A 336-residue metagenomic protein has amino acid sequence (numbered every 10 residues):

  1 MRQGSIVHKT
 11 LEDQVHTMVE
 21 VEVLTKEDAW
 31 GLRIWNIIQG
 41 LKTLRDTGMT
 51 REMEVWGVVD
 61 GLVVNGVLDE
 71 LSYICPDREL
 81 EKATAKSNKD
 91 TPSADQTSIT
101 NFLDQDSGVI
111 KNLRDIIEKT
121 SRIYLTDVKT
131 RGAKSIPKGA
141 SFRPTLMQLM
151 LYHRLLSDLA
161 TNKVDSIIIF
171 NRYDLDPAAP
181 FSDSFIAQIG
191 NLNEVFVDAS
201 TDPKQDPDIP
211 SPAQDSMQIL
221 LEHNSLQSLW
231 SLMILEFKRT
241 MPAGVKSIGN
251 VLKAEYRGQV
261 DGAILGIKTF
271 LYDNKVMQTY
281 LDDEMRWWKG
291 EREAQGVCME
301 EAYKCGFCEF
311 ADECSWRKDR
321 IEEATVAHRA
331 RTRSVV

Functional and structural regions predicted by a protein language model:
M1-W56, G61, N65-G66, D282-W288 (+2 more regions): Nuclease catalytic cores
M18-V23, T161-I168, K289-M299: Surface-exposed helix-capping loop/turn segments at secondary-structure junctions
I34-N36, G40, V55, G108-L113 (+3 more regions): Sparse, context-dependent recognition of short Cys/His-centered cofactor- or disulfide-binding micro-motifs
W56-D283: Mg2+/Mn2+-dependent nuclease catalytic core
L149, Q295, Y303: Flexible, active-site-adjacent loop/turn segments at secondary-structure boundaries
